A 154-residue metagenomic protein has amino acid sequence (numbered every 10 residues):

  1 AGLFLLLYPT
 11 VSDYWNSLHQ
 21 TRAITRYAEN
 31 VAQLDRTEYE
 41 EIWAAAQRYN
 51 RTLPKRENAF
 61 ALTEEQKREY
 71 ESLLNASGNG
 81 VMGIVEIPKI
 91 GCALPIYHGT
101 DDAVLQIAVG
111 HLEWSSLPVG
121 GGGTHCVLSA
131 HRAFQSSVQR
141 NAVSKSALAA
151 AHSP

Functional and structural regions predicted by a protein language model:
A1-P154: Solvent-exposed, non-transmembrane regions of membrane-associated and secreted proteins
